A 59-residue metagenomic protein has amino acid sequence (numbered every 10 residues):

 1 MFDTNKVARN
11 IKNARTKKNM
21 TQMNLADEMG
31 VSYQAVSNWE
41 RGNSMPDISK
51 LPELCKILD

Functional and structural regions predicted by a protein language model:
M1-K17: A short, Lys/Arg-rich alpha-helix, primarily the initiator
V7, A35, D47-K50: Short N-terminal amphipathic alpha-helix/helix-capping patch enriched in small hydrophobics with frequent Ser/Thr
K12, V31, W39-E40, L58-D59: A general secondary-structure boundary signal
N19-N38, E53: Short alpha-helical DNA-recognition segment
S49-D59: DNA major-groove recognition helix of helix-turn-helix/homeodomain DNA-binding modules
